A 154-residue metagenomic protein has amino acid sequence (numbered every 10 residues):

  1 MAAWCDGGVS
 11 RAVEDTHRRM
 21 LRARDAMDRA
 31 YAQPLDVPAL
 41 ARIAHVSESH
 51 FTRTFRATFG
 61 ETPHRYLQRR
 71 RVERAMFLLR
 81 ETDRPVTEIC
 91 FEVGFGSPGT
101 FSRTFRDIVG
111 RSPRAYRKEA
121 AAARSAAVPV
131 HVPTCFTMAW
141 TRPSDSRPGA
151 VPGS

Functional and structural regions predicted by a protein language model:
M1-H50, A57, T62, R74-S154: Alpha-helical bundle regulatory/interaction domains
